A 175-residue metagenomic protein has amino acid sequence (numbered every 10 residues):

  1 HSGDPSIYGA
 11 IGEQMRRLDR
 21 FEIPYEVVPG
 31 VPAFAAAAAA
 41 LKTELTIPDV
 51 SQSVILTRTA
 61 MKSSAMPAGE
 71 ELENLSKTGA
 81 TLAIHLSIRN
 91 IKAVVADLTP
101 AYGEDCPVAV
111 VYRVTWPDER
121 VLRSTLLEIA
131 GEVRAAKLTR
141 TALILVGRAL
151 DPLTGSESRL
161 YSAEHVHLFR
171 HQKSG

Functional and structural regions predicted by a protein language model:
H1-M61: Short glycine-cluster motifs
P5, A10, M15-R16, S51-S53 (+1 more regions): A contiguous loop/helix-start segment that scaffolds small-molecule binding in enzyme catalytic cores
